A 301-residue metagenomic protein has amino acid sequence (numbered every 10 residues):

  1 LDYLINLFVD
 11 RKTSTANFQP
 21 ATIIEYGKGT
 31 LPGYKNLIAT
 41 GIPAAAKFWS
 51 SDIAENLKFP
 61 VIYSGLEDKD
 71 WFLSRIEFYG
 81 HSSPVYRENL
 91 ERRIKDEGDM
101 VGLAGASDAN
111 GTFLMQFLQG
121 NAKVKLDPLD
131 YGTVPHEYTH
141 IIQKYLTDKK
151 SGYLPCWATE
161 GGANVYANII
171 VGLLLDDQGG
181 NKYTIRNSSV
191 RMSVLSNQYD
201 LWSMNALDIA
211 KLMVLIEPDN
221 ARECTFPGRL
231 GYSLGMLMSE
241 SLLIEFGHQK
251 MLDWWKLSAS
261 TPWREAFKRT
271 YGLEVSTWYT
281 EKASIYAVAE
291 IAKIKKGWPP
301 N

Functional and structural regions predicted by a protein language model:
L1-L4, K125, L129, L154 (+1 more regions): Short, solvent-exposed segments of well-ordered alpha helices
L1-V9, S14: Acidic, serine/proline-rich low-complexity intrinsically disordered regions
S14-K150: Juxtacatalytic substrate-recognition/specificity segment
Y34-G41, A45, D130, V134 (+7 more regions): Stable alpha-helical elements in mature extracytoplasmic
Q116, I141, K182-Y183, L237: Short intrinsically disordered, low-complexity segments
K150-G235, E245, W255-P300: Acidic/His/Gly-enriched intrinsically disordered linker/tail segments that often contain short helix/coil "MoRF-like"
